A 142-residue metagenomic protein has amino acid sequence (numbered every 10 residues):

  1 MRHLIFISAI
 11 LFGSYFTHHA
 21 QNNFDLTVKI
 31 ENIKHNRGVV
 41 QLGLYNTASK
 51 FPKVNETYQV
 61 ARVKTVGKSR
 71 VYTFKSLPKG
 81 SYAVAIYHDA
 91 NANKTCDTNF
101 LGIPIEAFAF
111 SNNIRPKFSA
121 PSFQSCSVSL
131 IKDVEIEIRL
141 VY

Functional and structural regions predicted by a protein language model:
M1-N23: Bacterial Sec-dependent N-terminal signal peptides
F24-N32: A short, amphipathic beta-strand motif
V63-K68, L130: Short proline/glycine- and polar residue-rich coil/turn motifs
K68, T73, L77-S81: A glycine-anchored, Pro-Gly-centered beta-turn/N-cap motif
Y82-I86: A short tyrosine-centered beta-strand micro-motif
A90-C96: Acidic, glycine-anchored loop motifs typical of Ca2+
E106-Y142: Extracellular beta-sheet/turn segments enriched in Thr/Pro/Gly and aliphatic residues
